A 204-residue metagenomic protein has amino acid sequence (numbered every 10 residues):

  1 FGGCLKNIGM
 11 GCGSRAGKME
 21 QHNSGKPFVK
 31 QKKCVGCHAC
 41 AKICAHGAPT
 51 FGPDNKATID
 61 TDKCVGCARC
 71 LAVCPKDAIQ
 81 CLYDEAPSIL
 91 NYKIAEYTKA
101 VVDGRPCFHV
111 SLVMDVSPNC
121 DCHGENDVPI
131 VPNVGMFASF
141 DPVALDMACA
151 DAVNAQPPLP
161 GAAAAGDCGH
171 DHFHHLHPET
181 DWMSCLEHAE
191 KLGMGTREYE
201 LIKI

Functional and structural regions predicted by a protein language model:
F1-I204: Extended, low-polarity segments enriched in aliphatic/aromatic residues
